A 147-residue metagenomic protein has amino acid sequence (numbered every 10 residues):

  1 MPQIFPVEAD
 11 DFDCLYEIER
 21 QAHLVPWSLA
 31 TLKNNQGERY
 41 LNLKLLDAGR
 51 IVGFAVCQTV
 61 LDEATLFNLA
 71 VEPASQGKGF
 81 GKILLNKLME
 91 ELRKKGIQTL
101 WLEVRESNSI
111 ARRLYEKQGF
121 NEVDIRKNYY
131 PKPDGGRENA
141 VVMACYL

Functional and structural regions predicted by a protein language model:
M1-D10, V141, C145-L147: Conserved N-terminal entry element of GNAT/NAT acetyltransferase domains
A9-A74, K82-K87, E91, K95 (+1 more regions): Acetyl-CoA-dependent GNAT
Y40-N42, R137-V142: Short hydrophobic/aromatic beta-strand or adjacent loop that forms the aromatic wall/cage of a ligand/substrate-binding
E72, Q76, E103-S107: Residue-level recognition of the GNAT/N-acetyltransferase active site
G81, L85, N108-A111, N128-D134: Short glycine/proline-centered loop/turn elements that form peptide/ligand docking sites
R93-E103: Conserved GNAT acetyl-CoA-binding A-motif
K95, R113, K117-Q118: Structural motif
W101-E103, E116, N121-G136: Conserved catalytic-core motifs of GNAT/GCN5-like acyltransferases
